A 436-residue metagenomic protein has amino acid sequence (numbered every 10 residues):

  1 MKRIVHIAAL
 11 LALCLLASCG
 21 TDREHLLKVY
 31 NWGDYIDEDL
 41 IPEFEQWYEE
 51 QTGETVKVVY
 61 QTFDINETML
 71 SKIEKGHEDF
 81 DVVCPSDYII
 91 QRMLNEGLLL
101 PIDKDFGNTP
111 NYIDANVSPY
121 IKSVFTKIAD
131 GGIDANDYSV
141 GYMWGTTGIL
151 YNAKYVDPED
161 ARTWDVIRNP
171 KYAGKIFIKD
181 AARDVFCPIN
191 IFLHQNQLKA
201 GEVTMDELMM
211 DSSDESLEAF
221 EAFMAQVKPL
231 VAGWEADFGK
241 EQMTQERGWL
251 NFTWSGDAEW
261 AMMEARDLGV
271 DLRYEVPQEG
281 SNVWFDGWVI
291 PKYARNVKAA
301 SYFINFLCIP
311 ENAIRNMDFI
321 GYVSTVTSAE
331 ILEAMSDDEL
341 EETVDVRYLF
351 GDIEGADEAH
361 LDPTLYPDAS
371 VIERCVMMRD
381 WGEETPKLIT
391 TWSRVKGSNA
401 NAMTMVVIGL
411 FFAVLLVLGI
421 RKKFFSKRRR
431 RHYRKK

Functional and structural regions predicted by a protein language model:
L15-S18: C-terminal motif of bacterial Sec signal peptides marking the signal peptidase cleavage site
G20-E96, G397-M405: Early extracytoplasmic/lumenal segment of secretory-pathway proteins
Q61, E67-L70, D87, Q91-W144 (+1 more regions): Hinge/lid segment of periplasmic solute-binding proteins
L94-I102, D134-N136, A261-V276, D338-T343: Ligand-binding "clamshell"
P110-Y112, E218-Q226, L268-K292: Periplasmic-binding protein-like
K175-I178, V185, I189, L198-R273: Ligand-binding pocket segment of bilobal, Venus flytrap-like solute-binding proteins
P291-V371, H432: Mature extracytoplasmic/periplasmic domains
D357-K436: Conserved C-terminal helix/tail region of periplasmic/extracytoplasmic solute-binding proteins
